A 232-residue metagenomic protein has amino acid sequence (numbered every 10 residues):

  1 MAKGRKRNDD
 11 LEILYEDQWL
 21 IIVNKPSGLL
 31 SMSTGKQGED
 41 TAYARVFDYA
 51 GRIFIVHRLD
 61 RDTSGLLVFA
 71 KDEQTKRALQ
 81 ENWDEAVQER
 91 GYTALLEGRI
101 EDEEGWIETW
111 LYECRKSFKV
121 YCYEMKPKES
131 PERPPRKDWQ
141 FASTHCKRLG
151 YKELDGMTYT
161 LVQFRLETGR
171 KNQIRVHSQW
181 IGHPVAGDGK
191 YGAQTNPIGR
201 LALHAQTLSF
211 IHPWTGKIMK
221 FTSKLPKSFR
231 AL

Functional and structural regions predicted by a protein language model:
M1-L232: RNA pseudouridine synthases
